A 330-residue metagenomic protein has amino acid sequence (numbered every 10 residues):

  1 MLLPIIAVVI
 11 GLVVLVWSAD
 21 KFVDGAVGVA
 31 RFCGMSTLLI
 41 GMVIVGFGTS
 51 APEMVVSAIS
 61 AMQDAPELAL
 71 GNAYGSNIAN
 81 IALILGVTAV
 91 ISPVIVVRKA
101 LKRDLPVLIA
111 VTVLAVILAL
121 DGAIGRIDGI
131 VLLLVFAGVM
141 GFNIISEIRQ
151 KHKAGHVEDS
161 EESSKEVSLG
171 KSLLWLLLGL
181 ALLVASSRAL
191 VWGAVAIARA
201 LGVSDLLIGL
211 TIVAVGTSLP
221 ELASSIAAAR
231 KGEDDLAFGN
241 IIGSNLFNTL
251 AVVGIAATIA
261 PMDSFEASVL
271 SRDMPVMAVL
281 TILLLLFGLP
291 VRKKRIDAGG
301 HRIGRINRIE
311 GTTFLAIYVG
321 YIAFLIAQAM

Functional and structural regions predicted by a protein language model:
M1-M330: Hydrophobic alpha-helical segments, chiefly the membrane-spanning helices and signal/signal-anchor peptides
